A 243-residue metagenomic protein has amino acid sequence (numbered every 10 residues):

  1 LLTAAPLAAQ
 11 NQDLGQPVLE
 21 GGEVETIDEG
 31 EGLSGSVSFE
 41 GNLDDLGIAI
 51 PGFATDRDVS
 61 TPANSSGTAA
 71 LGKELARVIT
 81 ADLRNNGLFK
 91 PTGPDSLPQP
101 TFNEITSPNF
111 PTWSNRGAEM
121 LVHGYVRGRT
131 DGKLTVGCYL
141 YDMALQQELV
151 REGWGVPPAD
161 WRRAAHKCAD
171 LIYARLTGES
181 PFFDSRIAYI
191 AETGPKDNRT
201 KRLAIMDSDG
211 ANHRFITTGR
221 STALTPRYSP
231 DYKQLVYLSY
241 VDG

Functional and structural regions predicted by a protein language model:
L19, G32, F39-N109, V122 (+1 more regions): Short beta-strand->alpha-helix linker/helix-N-cap micro-motif that forms a surface specificity/interaction loop
E104-L171: Amphipathic beta-strand/beta-sheet edge segments enriched in Tyr/Trp
H123, I187-E192, Q234-L238: Residue position within the beta-strands of beta-propeller blades
L140, A204-D207: Conserved blade-register residue in beta-propeller folds
L145, D209-N212, D242: Short coil turn/linker residues within repeat-based beta-strand modules
D160-W161, L171, R175-P181, R220-L238: Conserved beta-propeller blade repeats
S180, E192-R202, T218-S221, L238-G243: A flexible loop/linker signature enriched in serine peptidases of the S9 family
M206-L224: Multi-bladed beta-propeller domains
